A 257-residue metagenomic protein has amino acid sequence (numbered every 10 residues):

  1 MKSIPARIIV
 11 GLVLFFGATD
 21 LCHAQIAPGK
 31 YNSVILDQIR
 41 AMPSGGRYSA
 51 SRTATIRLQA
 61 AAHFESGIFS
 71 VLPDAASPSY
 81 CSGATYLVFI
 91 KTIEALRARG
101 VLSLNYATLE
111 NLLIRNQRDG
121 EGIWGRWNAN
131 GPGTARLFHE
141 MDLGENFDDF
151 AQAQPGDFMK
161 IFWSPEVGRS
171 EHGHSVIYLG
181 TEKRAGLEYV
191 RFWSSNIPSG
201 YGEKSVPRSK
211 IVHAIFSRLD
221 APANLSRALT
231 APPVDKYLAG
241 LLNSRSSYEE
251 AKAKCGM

Functional and structural regions predicted by a protein language model:
M1-I9: Bacterial N-terminal signal peptides that target proteins for export
I9-G17: Bacterial N-terminal signal peptides
H23-N128, S246-M257: N-terminal capping segments
I90-R99, F162-S164, G180-K183, A221: Short regulatory "switch" loops immediately downstream of catalytic or recognition motifs within protein catalytic
Y106-G200: ...with weaker cross-activation on analogous glycine-rich loops/strands in unrelated enzymes
Y189-M257: Low-complexity, Gly/Ser/Thr/Pro-rich intrinsically disordered linker/tail segments
